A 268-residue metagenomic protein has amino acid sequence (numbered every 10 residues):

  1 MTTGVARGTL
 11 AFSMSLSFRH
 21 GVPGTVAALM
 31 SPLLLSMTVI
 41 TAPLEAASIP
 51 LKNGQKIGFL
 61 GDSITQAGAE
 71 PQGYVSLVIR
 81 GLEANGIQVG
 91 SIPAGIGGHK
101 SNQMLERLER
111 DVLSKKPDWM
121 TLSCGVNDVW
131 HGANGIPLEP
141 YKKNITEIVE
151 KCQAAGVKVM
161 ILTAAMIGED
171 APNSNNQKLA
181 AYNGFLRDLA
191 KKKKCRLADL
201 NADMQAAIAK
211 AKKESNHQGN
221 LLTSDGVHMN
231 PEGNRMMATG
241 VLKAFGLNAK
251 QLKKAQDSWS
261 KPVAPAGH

Functional and structural regions predicted by a protein language model:
M1-G24: N-terminal secretory signal peptides that target proteins for export/translocation
G8, P50-K52, S76-G90, N102-H268: Alpha-helical cap/lid subdomain in secreted, periplasmic, or secretory-pathway luminal O-acyl-processing enzymes
S13, S17, T25-T41: Bacterial N-terminal signal peptides
T41, A46-S48: Boundary at the C-terminal end of the N-terminal hydrophobic targeting segment
Q55-E70, H99-K100, V129: Catalytic nucleophile-elbow at a beta strand-turn-alpha helix junction centered on a G-D-S/GDSL motif, marking
S91-G95: Extended hydrophobic secondary-structure segments that form protein cores and membrane-embedded regions
